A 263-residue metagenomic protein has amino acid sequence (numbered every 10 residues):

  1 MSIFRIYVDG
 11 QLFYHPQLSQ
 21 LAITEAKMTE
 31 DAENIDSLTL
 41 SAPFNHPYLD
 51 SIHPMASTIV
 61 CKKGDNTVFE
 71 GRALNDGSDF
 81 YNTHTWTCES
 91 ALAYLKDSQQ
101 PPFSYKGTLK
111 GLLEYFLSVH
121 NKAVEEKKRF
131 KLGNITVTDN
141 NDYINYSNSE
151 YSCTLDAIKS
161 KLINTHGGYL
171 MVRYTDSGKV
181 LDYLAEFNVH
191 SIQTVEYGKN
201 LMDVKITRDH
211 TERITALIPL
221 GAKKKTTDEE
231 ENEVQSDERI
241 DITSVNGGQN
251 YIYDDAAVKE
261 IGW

Functional and structural regions predicted by a protein language model:
M1-S51, E89-A93, A256-W263: Juxtamembrane "anchor/assembly" segments of surface/extracellular structural proteins
S2-Q11, I59, L181-Y183, L217: Short polybasic amphipathic segments
L12-Q17, N66-V68, T227-E229: Surface-exposed loop/edge segments in extracytoplasmic proteins
K27, S37, L117-N148: N-terminal export/assembly leaders
P47-G133: Surface-exposed cap/loop segments at beta↔alpha junctions
V68, R72-L95, G133-I214, I218: Short beta-strand-centered interaction patches in the first periplasmic/extracellular domains of large envelope
K110-E114, L155, K159, A216-L217 (+2 more regions): Extracytoplasmic/secreted envelope proteins and their assembly/folding machinery, especially bacterial periplasmic
V189-W263: Acidic, small/polar-enriched beta strand-loop surface segments
